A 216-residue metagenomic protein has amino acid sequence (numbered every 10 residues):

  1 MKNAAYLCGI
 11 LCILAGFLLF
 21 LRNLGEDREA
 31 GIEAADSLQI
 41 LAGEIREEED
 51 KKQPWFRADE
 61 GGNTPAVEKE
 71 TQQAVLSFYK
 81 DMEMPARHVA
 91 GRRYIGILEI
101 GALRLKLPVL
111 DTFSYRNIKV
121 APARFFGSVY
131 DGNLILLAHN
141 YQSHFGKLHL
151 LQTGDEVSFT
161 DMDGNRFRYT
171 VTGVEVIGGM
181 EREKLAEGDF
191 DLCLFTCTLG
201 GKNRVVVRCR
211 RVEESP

Functional and structural regions predicted by a protein language model:
M1-A4: Positively charged n-region of N-terminal signal peptides that target proteins for export
Y6-P216: Solvent-exposed, non-transmembrane regions of membrane-associated and secreted proteins
